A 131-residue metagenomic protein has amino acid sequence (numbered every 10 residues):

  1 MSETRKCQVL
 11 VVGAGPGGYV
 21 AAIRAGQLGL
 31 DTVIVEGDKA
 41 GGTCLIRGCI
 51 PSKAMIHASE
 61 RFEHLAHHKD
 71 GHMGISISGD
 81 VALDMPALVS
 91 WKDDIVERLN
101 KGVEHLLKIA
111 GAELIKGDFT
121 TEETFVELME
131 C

Functional and structural regions predicted by a protein language model:
E3-C7, I23-L30, V35-C131: Glycine-rich flavin
G13-P16, G37-D38: Glycine-rich Rossmann-fold phosphate-binding loop(s) that bind the pyrophosphate of adenine dinucleotide cofactors
G17-A21: Short glycine/serine/threonine-rich phosphate/pyrophosphate-binding segments that cradle anionic phosphate groups
